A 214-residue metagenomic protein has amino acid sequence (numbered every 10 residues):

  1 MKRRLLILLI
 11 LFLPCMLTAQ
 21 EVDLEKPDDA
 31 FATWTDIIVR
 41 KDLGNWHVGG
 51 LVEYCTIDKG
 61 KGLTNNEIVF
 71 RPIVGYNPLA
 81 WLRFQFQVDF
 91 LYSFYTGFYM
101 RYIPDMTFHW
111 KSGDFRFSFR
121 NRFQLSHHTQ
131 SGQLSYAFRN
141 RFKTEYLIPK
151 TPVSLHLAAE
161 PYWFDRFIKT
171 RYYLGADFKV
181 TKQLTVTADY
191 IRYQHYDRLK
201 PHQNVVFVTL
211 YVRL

Functional and structural regions predicted by a protein language model:
M1-D23, L214: Bacterial Sec-dependent N-terminal signal peptides
E21-Q85: Start-of-domain marker
L24-A32, C55-E67, Y92-F98, H127-Y136 (+2 more regions): Solvent-exposed loop/turn segments connecting transmembrane beta-strands in outer-membrane beta-barrel proteins
R40-K41, Y76, F108-W110, Y146-I148 (+2 more regions): Residue-level signature of outer-membrane beta-barrel architecture
L43-G50, A80-F86, G113-F117, K150-L155 (+2 more regions): Repeated loop/turn-to-beta-strand initiation elements of outer-membrane beta-barrel proteins
L43-N45, V52-D58, V88-F94, W110-S112 (+4 more regions): Transmembrane beta-strands of outer-membrane beta-barrel pores
N45, F108-H109, S118-E160: Detector for outer-membrane/organellar transmembrane beta-barrel domains, recognizing the amphipathic beta-strand
M106, Q203-L214: Outer-membrane beta-barrel "beta-signal"
